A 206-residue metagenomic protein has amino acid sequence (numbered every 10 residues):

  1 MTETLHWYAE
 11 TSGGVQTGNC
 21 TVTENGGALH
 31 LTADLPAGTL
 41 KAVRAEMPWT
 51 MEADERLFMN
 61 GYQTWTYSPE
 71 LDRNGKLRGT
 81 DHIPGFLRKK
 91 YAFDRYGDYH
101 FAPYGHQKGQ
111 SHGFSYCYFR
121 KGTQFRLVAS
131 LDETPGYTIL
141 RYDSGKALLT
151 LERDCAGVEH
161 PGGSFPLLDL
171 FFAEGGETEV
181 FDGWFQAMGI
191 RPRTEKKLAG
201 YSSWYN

Functional and structural regions predicted by a protein language model:
M1-N206: Carbohydrate-recognition beta-sandwich/jelly-roll modules in extracellular/periplasmic carbohydrate-active proteins
